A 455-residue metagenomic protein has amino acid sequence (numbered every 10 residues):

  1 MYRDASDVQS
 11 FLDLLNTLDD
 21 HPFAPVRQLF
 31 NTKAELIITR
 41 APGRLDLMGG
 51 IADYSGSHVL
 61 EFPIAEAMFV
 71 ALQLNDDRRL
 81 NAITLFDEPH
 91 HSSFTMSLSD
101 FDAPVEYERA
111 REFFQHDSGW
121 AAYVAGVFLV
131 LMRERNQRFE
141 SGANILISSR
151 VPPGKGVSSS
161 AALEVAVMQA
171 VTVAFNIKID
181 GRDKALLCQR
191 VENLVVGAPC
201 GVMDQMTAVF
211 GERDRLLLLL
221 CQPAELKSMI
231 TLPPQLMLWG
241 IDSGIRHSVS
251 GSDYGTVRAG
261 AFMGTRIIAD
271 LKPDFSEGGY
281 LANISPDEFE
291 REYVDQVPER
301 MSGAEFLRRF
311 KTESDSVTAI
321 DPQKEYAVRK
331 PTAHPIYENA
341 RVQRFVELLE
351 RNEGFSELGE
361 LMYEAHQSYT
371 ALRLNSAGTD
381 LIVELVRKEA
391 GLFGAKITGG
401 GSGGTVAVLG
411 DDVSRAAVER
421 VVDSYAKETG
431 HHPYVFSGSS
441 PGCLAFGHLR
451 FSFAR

Functional and structural regions predicted by a protein language model:
M1-R44, F69-Q115, R215-G394, V408-R455: C-terminal nucleotide
P63-E66, V157-I177, A407-G410: DPxDG-like acidic metal-binding loop motif
I83, E140-S149, I179-R190, G359-L361 (+1 more regions): Beta-strand segments within the central parallel beta-sheet cores of soluble alpha/beta enzyme folds
M96-F139, I145-I147: Hydrophobic alpha-helical hairpins/lids featuring a short glycine-rich hinge
E134-G142, V171-L187, D412-T429: Phosphate-handling active-site elements
K178-L226, D380, A395-T398, S452: Alpha/beta catalytic cores of group-transfer enzymes, especially the acyltransferase/condensing modules of polyketide
